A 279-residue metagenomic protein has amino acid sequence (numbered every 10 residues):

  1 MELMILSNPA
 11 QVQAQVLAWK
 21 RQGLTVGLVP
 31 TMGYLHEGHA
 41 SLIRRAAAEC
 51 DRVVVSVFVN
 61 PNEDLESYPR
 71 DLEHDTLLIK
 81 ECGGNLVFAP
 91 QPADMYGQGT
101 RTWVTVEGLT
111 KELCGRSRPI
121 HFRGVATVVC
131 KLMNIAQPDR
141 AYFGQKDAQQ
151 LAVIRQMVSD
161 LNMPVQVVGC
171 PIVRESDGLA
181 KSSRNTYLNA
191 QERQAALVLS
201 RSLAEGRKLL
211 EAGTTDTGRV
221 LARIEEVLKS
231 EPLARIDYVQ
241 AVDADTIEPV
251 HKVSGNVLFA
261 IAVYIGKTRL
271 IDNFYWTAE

Functional and structural regions predicted by a protein language model:
E2-L233, V242-T246: Nucleotidyltransferase catalytic core that binds NTPs
R223-E279: Phosphate/ribose-recognition catalytic cores of enzymes acting on nucleotide-derived substrates
